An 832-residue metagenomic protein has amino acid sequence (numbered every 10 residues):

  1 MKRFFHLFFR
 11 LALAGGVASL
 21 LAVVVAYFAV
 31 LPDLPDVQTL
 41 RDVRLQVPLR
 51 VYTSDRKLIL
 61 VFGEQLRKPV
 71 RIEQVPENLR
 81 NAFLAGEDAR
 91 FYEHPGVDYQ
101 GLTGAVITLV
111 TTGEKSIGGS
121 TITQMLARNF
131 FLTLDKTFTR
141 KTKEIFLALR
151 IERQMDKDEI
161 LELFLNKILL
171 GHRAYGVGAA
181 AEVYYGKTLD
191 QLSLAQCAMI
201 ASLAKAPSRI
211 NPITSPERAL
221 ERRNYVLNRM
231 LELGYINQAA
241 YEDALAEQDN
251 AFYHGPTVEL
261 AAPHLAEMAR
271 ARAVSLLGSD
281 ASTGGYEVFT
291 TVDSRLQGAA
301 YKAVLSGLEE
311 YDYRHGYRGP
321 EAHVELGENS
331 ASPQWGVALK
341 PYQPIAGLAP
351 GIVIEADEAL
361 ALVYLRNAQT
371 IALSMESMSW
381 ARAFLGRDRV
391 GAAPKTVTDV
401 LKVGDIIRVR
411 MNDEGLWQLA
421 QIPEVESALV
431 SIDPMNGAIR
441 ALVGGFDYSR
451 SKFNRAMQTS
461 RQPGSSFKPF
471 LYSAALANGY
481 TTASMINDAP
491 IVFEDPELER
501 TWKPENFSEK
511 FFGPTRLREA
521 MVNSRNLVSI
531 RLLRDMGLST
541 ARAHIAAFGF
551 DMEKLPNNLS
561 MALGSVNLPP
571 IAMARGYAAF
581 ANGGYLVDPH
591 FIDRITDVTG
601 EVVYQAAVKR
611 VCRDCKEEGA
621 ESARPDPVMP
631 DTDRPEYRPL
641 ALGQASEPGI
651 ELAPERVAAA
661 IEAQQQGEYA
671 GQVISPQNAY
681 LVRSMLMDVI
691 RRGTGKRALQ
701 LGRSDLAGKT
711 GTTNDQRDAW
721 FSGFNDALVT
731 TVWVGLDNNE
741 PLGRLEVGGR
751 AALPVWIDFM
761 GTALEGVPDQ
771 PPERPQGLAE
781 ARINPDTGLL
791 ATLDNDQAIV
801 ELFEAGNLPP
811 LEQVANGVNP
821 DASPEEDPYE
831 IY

Functional and structural regions predicted by a protein language model:
M1-Y52, R90, L109-V110: N-terminal type II signal-anchor transmembrane helix that functions as the membrane-insertion/stop-transfer segment
S19, F28-L45, S193, G307-E321 (+4 more regions): Beta-lactamase-like hydrolase cores
V23-V24, F28, E114-R366, L532 (+4 more regions): Non-catalytic, structured segments within soluble enzyme domains
P48-S54, V75, L192, A349-L365 (+5 more regions): A short, well-structured edge-of-sheet supersecondary motif
F83, M230, A300, E358 (+7 more regions): Active-site SXXK
Y92-L102, Y175-G178, N237-A240, F453 (+3 more regions): Short, well-structured active-site flanking segments
F130, V292, I486-I491, E505-F550 (+1 more regions): Active-site-adjacent helix/loop patches that line small-molecule binding or acyl-intermediate pockets
N250-P256, E325-W335, E355-A359, N367-A368 (+8 more regions): Soluble, non-transmembrane domains of envelope/secretory-pathway proteins that act on or interact with carbohydrate
